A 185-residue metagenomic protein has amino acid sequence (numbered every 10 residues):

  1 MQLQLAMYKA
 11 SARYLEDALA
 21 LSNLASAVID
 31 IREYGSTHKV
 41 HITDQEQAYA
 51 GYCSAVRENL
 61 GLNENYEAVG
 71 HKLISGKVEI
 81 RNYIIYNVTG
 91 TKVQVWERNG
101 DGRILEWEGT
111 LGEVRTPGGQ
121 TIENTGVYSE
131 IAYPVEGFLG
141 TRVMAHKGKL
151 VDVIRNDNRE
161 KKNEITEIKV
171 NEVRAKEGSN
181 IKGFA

Functional and structural regions predicted by a protein language model:
M1-D17, I31-Y34: Transmembrane signal-anchor/signal-peptide helices with a preference for the extracytoplasmic
A10-S26, G51, A55: Membrane-proximal extracytoplasmic alpha-helices
V28-A185: Short, conserved structural patches
